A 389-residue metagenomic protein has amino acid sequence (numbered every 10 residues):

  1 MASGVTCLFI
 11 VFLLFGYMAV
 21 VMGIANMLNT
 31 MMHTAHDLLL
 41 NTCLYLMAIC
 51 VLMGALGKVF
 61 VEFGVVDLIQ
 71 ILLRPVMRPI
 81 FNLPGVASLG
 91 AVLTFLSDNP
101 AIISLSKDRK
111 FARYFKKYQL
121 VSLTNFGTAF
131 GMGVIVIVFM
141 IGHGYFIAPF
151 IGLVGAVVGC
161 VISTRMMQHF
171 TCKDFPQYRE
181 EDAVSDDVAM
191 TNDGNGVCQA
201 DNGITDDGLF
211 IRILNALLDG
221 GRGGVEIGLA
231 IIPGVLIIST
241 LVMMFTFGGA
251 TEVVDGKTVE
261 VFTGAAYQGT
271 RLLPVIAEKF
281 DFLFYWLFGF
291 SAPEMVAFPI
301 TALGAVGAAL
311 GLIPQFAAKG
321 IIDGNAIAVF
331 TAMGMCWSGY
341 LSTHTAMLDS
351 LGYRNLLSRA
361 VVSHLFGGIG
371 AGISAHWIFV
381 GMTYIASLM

Functional and structural regions predicted by a protein language model:
M1, H169-R222: Intrinsically disordered, low-complexity non-transmembrane regions of multi-pass membrane transporters
C7-N29, M53-G64, Q199-G208, I238-V254: Structural signal for alpha-helical transmembrane segments and their membrane-water exit/capping regions in multi-pass
F15-F63, V134-G152: Long, highly hydrophobic alpha-helical transmembrane signal-anchor segments
I24-D37, T251-D255, T383-M389: Membrane-interface helix termini and inter-helical loops of multi-pass transporters
T42-G54, I227-M243, G368, G372 (+1 more regions): Hydrophobic alpha-helical transmembrane segments in multi-pass membrane proteins
L56-L89, K107-A112, F280-F284, F288-F290: Membrane-embedded helical hairpins/re-entrant loop segments and their flanking transmembrane helices within multi-pass
V59-Q70, D206-A305: Transmembrane helical segments that form the transport core of multi-pass membrane transport proteins
A101-R165, A302, V306-M389: C-terminal transmembrane helix pair
